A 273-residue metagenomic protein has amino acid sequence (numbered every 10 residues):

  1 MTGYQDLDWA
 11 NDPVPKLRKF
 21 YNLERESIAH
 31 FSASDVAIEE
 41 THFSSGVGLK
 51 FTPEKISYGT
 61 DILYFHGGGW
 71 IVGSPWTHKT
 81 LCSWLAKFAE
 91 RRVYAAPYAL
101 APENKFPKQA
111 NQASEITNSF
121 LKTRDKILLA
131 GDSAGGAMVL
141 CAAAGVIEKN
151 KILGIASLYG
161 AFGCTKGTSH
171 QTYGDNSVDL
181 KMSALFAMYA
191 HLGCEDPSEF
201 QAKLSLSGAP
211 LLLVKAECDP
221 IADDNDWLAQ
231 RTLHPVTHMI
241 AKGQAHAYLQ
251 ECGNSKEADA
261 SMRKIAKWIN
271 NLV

Functional and structural regions predicted by a protein language model:
M1-E54, V273: A glycine/proline-hinged amphipathic helix-loop "lid/cap" segment that gates access to hydrophobic ligand pockets
Y4, F43-L49, I56-V273: Alpha/beta-hydrolase superfamily serine-hydrolase fold, recognizing
